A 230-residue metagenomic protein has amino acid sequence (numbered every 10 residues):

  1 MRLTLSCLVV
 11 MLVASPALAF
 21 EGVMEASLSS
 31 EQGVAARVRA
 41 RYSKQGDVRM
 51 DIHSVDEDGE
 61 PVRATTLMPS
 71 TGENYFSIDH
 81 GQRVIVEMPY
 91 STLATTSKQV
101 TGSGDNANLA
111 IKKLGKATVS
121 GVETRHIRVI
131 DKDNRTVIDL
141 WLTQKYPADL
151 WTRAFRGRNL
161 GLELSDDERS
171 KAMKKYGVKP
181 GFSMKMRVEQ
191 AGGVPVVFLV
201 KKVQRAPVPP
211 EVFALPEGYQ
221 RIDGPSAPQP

Functional and structural regions predicted by a protein language model:
M1-L5: Positively charged n-region of N-terminal signal peptides that target proteins for export
A14-P16: N-terminal signal peptide c-region/cleavage motif recognized by signal peptidases
A19-P230: Extended soluble regions of mature proteins
